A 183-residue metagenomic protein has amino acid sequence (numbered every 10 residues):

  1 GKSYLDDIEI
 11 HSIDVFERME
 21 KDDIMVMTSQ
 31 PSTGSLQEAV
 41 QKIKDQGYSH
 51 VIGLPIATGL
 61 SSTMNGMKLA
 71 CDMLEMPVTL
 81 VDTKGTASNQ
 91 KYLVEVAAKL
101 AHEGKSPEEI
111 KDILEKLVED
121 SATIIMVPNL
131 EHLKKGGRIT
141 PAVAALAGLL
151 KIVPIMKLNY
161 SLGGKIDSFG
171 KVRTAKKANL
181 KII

Functional and structural regions predicted by a protein language model:
G1-S3, I8-H11, D22, Q46 (+4 more regions): Mixed-charge interfacial surface used for oligomerization/domain docking and macromolecular partner engagement
H11-I13, M19-I43: Glycine-rich oxoanion-binding loops at beta->alpha junctions
Q30-P31, D82-G85: Short beta->alpha junction loops
